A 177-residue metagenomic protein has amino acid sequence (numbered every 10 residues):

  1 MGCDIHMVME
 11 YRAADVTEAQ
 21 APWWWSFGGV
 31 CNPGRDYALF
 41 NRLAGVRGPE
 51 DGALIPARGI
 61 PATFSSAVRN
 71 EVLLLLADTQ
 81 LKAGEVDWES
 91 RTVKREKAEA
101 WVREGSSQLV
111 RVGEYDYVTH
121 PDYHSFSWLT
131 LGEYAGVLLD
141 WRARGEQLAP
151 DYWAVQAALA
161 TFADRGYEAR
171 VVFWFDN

Functional and structural regions predicted by a protein language model:
M1-Y167, D176-N177: Acidic (Asp/Glu-rich) sequence patches and key acidic residues that form negatively charged surfaces used
R170-V172: Conserved GNAT acetyl-CoA-binding A-motif
